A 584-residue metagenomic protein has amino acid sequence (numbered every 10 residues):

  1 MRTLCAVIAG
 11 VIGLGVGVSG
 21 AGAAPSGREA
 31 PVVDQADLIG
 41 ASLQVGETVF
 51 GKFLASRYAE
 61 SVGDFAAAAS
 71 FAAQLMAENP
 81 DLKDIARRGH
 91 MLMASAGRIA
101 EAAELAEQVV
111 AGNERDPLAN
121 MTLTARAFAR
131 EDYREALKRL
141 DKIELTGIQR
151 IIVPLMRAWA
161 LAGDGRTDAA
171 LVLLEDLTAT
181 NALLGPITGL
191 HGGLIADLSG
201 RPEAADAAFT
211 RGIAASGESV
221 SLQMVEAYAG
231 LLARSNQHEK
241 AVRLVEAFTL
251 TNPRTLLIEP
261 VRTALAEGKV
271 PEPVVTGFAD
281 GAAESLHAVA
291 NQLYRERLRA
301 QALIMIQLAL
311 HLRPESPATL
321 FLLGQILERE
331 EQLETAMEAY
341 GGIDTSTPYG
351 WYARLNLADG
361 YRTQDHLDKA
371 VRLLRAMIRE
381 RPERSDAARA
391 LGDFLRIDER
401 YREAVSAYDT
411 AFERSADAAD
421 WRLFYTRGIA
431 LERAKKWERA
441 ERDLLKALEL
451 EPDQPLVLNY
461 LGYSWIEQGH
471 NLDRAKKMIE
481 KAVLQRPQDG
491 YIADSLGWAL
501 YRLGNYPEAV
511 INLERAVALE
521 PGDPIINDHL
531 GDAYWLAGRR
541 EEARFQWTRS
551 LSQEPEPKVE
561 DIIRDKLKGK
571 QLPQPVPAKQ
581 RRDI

Functional and structural regions predicted by a protein language model:
A21-G89, S95-E104, E114-L118, K138 (+3 more regions): N-terminal leader/linker segments that initiate helical-solenoid repeat arrays
R57, M91, A125, W159 (+10 more regions): Residue-level recognition of tetratricopeptide repeat
S61, S95, A129-R130, G163-D164 (+11 more regions): Register position in tetratricopeptide repeats
E78, A111-N113, L145-T146, A179-N181 (+11 more regions): Structural marker of alpha-solenoid helical repeat scaffolds
I85, A119, V153, I187-T188 (+10 more regions): TPR alpha-solenoid repeat register
R88-G89, T122, M156, H191 (+11 more regions): Canonical tetratricopeptide repeat
